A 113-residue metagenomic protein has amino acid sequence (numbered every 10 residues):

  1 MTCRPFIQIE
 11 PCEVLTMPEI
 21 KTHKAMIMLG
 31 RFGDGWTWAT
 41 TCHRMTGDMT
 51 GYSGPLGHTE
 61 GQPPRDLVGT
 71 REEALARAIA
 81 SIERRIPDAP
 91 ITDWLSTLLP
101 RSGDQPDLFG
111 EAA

Functional and structural regions predicted by a protein language model:
M1-M26, D88-A113: Negatively charged, low-complexity tracts enriched in Asp/Glu with abundant Ser/Thr
M28-F32: Short beta-strand micro-motifs enriched in acidic
D34-W36: Short beta-strand/loop motifs in extracellular/secreted proteins, especially within beta-sandwich accessory domains
W38-T40: Short beta-strand motif preference
H43-R84: A short, exposed loop/beta-hairpin motif centered on an aromatic-Gly-Thr core
